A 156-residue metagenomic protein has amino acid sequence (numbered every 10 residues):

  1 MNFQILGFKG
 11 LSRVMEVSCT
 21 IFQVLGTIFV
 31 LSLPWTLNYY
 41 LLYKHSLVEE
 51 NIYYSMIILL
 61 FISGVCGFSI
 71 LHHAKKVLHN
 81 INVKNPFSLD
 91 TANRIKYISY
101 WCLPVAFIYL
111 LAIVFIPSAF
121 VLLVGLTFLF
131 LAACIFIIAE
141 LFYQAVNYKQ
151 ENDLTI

Functional and structural regions predicted by a protein language model:
M1-L31: Cytosolic juxtamembrane helix and N-cap/initiation of the first transmembrane helix
L11-I21, S88, R94-C102: Loop-to-transmembrane-helix entry motif
L33-V65: Membrane-helix boundary elements
S46-E50, S118-F130: Non-cytosolic membrane-interface motifs at loop->transmembrane helix junctions
G67-L89: Membrane-helix interface/capping segments
K84-R94, F136, L154-I156: Membrane-cytosol interface motif
R94-A119: Hydrophobic alpha-helical transmembrane segments of integral membrane proteins
T127-I156: Alpha-helical transmembrane segments and their immediate juxtamembrane interface regions
